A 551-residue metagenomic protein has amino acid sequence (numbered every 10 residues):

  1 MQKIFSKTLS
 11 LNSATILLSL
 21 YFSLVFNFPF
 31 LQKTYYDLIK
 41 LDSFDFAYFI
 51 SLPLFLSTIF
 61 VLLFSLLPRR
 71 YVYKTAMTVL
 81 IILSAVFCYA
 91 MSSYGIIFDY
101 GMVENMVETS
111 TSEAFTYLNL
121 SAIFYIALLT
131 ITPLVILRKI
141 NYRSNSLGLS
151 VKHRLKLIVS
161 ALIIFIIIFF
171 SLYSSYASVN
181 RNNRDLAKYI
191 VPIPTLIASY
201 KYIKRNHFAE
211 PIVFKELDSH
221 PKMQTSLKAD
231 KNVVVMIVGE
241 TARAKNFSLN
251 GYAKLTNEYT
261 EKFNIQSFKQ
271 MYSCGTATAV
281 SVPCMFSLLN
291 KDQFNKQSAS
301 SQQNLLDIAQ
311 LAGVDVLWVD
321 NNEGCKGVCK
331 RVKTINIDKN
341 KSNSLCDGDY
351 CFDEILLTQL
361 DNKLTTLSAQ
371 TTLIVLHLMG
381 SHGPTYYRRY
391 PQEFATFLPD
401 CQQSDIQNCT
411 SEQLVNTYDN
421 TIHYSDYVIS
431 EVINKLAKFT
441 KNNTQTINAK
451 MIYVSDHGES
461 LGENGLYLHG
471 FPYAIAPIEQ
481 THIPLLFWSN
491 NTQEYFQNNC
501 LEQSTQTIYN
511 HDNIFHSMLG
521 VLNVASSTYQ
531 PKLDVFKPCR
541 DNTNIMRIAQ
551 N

Functional and structural regions predicted by a protein language model:
M1-Y189: Transmembrane and membrane-interface helices of multi-pass, inner-membrane envelope-modifying transferases
F170-Q402, H482, N510-D541: Active-site-proximal alpha/beta segments of enzymes that process anionic O-linked groups
V235, T421-G470, M518-L519: Metal-dependent active-site segment of extracytoplasmic phospho-/sulfohydrolases and closely related
G251-L255, I452-Q493, Y529-P531: Histidine-centered active-site microenvironments of extracellular/periplasmic hydrolases and transferases
K296-S301, E412-S425, I475-T481, E494-M518 (+1 more regions): A short beta-strand-to-alpha-helix junction
L311, N362-T371, N434, K441-T446 (+2 more regions): C-terminal luminal/periplasmic domains and tails of membrane-associated envelope-modifying transferases
C325-G327, M379-E431, N442-Q445, Y467 (+2 more regions): Active-site-proximal cap/lid insertion segments
A449, N498-Q506, N523-N551: Polar, surface-exposed loop/tail segments that function as active-site lids or cofactor/substrate-recognition elements
